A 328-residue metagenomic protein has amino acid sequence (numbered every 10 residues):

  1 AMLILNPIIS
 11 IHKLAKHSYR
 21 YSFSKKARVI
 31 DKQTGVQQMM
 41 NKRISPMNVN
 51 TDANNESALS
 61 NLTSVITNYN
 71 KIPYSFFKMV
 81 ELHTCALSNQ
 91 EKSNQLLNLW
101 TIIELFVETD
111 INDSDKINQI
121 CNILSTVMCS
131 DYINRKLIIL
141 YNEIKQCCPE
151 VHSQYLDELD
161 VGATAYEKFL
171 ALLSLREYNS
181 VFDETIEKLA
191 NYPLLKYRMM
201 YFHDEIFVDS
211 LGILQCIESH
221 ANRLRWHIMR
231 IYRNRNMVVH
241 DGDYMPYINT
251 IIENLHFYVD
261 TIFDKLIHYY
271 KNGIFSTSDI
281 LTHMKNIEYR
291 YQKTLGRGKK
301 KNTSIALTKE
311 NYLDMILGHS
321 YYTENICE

Functional and structural regions predicted by a protein language model:
A1-L97, T101, L105, T250-C327: Charged, non-catalytic interaction/linker regions at domain boundaries that couple catalytic cores to substrate
I9, T63-N70, L87-Q90, S125-M128 (+12 more regions): Generic secondary-structure transition motif, activating predominantly at the C-termini of alpha-helices
N50-A53, S57, N70, Y74 (+11 more regions): Alpha-helix boundary/N-cap detector
E91, N112, Y244-Y247: Alpha-helical structural elements of signaling/regulatory helical domains
L96, W100, V107, I231-N234 (+1 more regions): Long, contiguous hydrophobic alpha-helical segments, chiefly transmembrane helices and signal peptides
N98, F106-L211: Long, charge-rich alpha-helical interaction segments
A165-E328: Polyanionic, low-complexity intrinsically disordered segments
